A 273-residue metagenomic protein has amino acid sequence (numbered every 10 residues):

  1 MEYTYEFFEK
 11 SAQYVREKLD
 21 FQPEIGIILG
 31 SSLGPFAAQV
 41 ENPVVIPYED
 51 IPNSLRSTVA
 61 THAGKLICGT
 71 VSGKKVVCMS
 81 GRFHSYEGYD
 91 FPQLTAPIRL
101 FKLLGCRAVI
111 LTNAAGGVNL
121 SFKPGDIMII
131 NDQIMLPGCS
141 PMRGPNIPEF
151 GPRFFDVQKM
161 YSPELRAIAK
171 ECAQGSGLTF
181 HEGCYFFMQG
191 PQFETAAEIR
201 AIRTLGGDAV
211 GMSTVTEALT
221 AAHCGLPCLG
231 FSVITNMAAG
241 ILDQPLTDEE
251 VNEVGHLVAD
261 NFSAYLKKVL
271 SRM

Functional and structural regions predicted by a protein language model:
M1-V157: Metabolite-binding pocket within alpha/beta catalytic cores that recognizes anionic/polar moieties
Y14, K18, E164, I168-L178 (+1 more regions): Generic non-transmembrane alpha-helical segments
F101-G105, R203, A222: Non-catalytic positions within long, well-ordered alpha-helices that form the structural scaffold/packing of enzyme
R107-A108, D208, P227: Short acidic/polar active-site loop segments enriched in Thr and Asp
N146-M188: Metal-dependent peptidase/peptidase-like ectodomains
C172-D208, L266: Active-site/ligand-binding-proximal alpha/beta "capping" segment
M212-E250: Zn-dependent metallopeptidase/amidohydrolase metal-coordination segment
A239-M273: His/Asp/Glu-rich mid-to-C-terminal helical/loop segments that flank catalytic regions of hydrolases
